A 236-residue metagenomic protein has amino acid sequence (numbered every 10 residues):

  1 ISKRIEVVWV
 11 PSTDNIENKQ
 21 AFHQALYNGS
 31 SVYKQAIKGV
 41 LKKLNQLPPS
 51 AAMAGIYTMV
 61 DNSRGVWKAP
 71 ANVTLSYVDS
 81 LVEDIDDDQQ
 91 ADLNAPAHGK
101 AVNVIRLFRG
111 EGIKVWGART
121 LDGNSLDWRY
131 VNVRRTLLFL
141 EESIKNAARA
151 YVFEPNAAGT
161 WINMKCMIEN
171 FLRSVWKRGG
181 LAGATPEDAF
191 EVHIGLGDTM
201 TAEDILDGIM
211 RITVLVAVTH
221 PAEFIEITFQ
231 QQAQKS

Functional and structural regions predicted by a protein language model:
I1-S236: Structured, hydrophobic secondary-structure cores that serve as assembly/anchoring elements
